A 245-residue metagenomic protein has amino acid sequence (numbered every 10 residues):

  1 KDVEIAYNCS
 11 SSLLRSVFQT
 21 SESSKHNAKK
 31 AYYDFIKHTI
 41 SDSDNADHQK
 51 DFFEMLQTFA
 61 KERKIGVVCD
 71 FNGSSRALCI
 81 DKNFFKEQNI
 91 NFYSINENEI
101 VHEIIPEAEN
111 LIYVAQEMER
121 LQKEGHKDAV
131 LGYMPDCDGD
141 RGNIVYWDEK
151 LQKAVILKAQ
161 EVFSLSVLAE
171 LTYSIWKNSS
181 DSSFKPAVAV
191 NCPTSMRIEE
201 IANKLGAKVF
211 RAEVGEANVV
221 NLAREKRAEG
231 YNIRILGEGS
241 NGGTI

Functional and structural regions predicted by a protein language model:
S11-I245: Phosphate-binding chemistry for phosphorylated carbohydrates and sugar-nucleotides
